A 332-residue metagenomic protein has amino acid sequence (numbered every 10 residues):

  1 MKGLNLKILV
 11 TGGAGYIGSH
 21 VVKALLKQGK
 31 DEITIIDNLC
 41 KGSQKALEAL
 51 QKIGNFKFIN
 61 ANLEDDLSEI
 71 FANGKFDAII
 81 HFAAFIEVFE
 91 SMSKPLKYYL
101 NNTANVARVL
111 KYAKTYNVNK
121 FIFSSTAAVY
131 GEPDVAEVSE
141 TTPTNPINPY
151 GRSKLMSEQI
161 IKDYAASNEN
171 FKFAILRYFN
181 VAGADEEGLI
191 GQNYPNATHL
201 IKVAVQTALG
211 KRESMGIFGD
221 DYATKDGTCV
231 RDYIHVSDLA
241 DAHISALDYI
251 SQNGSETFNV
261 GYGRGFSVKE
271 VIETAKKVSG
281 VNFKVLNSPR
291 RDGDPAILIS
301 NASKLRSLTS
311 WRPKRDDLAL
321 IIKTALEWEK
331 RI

Functional and structural regions predicted by a protein language model:
M1-A184: N-terminal Rossmann-like NAD(P)+-binding domain of SDR-like oxidoreductases, especially those catalyzing
K52, I59, N193-A197, R264 (+1 more regions): Residue-level signature of the cytosolic catalytic core of signaling kinases
I147, N180-A197, V205-Q206, D221-S237 (+1 more regions): Glycine-rich "substrate-gating" loop/helix at the edge of Rossmann-like oxidoreductase active sites
I161, A204, L305-R306: Structural element of the ATP-grasp superfamily
L176, E187, G216-I217: Oxidoreductase cofactor-interface core, primarily capturing Rossmann-like NAD(P)-dependent enzymes
L200-V203, E273: Short beta-to-alpha transition helix within the HATPase_c
L209-I332: C-terminal substrate-binding subdomain of Rossmann-fold SDR/epimerase-dehydratase oxidoreductases
